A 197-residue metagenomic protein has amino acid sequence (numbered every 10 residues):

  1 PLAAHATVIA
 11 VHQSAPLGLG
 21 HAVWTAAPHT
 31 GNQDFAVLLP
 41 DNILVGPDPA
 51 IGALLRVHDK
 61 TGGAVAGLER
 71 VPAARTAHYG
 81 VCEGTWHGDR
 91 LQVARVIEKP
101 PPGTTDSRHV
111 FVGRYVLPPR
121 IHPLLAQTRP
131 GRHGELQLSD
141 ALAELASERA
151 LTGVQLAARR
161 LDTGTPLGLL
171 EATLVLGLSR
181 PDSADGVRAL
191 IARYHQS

Functional and structural regions predicted by a protein language model:
P1-W86, P119, L125-T128: Conserved beta-loop-beta/alpha segment of the NTase-like Rossmann-fold superfamily that binds/positions NTPs
A36, L55-D59, W86-A189: Catalytic-core segments of class I nucleotidyltransferases/pyrophosphorylases that form NMP-activated intermediates
V187-S197: Intrinsic disorder at enzyme termini
